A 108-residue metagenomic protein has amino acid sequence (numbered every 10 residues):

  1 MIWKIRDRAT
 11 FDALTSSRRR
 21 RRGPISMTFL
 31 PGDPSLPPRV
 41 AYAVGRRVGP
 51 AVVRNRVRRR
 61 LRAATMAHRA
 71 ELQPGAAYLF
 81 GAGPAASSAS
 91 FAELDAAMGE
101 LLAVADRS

Functional and structural regions predicted by a protein language model:
M1-S108: Positively charged, solvent-exposed patches that mediate nucleic-acid binding
